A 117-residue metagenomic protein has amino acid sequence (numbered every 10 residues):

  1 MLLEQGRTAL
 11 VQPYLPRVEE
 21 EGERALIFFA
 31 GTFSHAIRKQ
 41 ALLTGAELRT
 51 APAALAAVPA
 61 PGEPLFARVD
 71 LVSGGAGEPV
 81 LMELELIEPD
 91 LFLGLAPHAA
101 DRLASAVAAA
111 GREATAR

Functional and structural regions predicted by a protein language model:
M1-G62, D70-G75, V80: Phosphate-binding site of ATP-dependent enzymes
G62-P64, S73-R117: C-terminal active-site "lid" helix and adjoining low-complexity regulatory extension at the edge of ATP-using catalytic
